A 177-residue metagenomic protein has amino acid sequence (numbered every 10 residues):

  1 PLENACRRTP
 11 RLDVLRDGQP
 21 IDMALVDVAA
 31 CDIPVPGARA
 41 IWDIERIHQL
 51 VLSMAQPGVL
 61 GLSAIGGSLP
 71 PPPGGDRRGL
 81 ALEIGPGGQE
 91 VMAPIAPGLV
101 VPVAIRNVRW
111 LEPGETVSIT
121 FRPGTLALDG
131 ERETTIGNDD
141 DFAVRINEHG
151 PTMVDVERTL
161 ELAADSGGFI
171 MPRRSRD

Functional and structural regions predicted by a protein language model:
P1-P70: Catalytic core of DAGKc-family lipid kinases
A5, A24, A29-A30, A38-A40 (+8 more regions): A sequence-composition feature that detects small, non-aromatic residues
R8, A24, Q56, D76-R78 (+4 more regions): A generic structural signal for well-ordered coil/turn residues at beta-strand boundaries that shape enzyme active-site
R8-R16, A38-D43, R77-G79, V101-R106 (+1 more regions): Glycine-rich, charged/polar anion/phosphate-binding loops that engage phosphate groups from diverse ligands
D13, D17, D22, D27 (+8 more regions): Acidic-enriched, low-complexity/disordered segments with a strong bias for Aspartate over Glutamate
G58-P97: Active-site beta-loop-alpha substructure in enzyme catalytic cores, prototypically the cysteine-centered nucleophile
E83-D177: ATP/nucleoside-binding phosphotransfer catalytic cores, i.e., glycine-rich phosphate-binding loops
